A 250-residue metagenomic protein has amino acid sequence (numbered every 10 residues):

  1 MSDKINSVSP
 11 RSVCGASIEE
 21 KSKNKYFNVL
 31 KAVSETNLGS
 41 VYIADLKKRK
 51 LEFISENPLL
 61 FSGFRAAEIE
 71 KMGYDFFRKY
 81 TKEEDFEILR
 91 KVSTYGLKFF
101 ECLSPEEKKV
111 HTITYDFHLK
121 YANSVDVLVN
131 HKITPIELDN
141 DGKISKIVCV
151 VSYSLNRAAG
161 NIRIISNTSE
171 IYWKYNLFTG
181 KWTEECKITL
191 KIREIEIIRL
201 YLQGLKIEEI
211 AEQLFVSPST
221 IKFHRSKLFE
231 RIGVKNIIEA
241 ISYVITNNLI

Functional and structural regions predicted by a protein language model:
K21-Y74, S169-L177, K181: PAS-family sensory domain signal
S55, H131-I133, V151: Sensory-domain boundary capping and coupling elements
L59-L60, R78, F86, F229: Sensory helix hotspots in PAS and closely related PAS-like folds
A66-I133: PAS-family sensory domains
K132-I147, L155-A159: Short loop/turn elements at sensory-signaling interfaces that couple input to output
R193-E194: The N-cap/first-turn positions of alpha helices within or immediately adjacent to helix-turn-helix DNA-binding domains
I198-R199, F229: Hydrophobic residues on short alpha-helical segments
G204-E239: Recognition helix of helix-turn-helix DNA-binding domains
